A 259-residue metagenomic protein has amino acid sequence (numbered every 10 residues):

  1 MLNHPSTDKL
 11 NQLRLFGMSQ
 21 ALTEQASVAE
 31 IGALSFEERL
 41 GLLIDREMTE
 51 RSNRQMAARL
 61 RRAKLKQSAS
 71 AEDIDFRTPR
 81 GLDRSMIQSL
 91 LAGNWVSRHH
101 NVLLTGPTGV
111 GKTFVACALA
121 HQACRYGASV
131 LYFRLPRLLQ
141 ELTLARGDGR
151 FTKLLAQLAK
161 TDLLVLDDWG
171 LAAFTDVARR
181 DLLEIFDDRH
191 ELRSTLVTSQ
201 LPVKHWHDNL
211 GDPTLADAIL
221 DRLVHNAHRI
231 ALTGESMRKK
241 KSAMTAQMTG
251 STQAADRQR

Functional and structural regions predicted by a protein language model:
H4-T7: Extended, charged alpha-helical coiled-coil/arm scaffolds that mediate oligomerization and mechanical coupling in large
N11, L15-Q67: Interdomain "pre-motor" coupling segment immediately N-terminal to P-loop NTPase/helicase cores
L22, S129, F133, R137-K160 (+1 more regions): Replace "adjacent to P-loop NTPase cores in ATP/GTP-dependent enzymes" with "adjacent to NTP-binding cores
L40, I87, T113, A120 (+3 more regions): Alpha-helical structural signal
E50, Q55-S89, S97: Clamp-loader machinery-focused feature within the broader ASCE/P-loop NTPase space
L82-K160: Conserved P-loop
L163: Walker B motif beta-strand of ABC-family P-loop ATPases
